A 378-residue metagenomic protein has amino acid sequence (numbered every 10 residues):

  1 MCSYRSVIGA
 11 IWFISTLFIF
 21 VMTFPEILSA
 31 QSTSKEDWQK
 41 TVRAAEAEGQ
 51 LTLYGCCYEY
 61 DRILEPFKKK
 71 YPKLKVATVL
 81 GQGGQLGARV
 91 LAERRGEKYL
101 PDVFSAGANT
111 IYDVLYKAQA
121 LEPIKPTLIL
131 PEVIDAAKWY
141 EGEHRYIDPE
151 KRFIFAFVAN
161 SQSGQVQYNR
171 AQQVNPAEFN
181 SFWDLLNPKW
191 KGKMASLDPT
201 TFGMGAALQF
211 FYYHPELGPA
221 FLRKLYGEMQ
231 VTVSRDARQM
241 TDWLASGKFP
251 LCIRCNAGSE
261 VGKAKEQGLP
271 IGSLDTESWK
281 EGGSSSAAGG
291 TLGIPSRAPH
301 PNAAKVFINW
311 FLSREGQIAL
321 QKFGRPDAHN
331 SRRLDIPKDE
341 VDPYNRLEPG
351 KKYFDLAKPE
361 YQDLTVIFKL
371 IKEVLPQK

Functional and structural regions predicted by a protein language model:
A10-E26: Bacterial N-terminal signal peptides
L28-S32: Boundary at the C-terminal end of the N-terminal hydrophobic targeting segment
S34, L347-K378: Conserved C-terminal helix/tail region of periplasmic/extracytoplasmic solute-binding proteins
K35-E46, C56-K75: Short, polar/charged alpha-helical segment
Y54-E65, A77-L91, Y99-A245: Extracytoplasmic ligand-binding site segments that recognize negatively charged/polar headgroups
T110-V114, L251-G272: A ligand-binding cleft/hinge motif common to bilobed small-molecule-binding domains
L222-G227, V231-S234, R238, G268-S296: Periplasmic-binding protein-like
G290-F354: Mature extracytoplasmic/periplasmic domains
